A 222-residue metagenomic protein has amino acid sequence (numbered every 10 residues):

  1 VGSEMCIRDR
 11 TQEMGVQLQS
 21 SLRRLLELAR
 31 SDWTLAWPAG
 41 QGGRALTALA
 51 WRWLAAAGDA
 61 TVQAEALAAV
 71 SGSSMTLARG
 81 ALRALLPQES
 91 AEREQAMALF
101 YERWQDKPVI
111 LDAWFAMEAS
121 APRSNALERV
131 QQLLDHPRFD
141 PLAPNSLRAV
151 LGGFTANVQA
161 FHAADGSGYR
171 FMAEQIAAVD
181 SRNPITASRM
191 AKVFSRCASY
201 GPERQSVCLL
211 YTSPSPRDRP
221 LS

Functional and structural regions predicted by a protein language model:
V1-D9, Y211-D218: Conserved small/polar residues in nucleotide/adenosyl-binding loops
S3, R8-A57: Extended repeat-based scaffolds of very large eukaryotic assembly and lipid-transport proteins
R23-D32, A60-L67, A91-A98, S124-Q132 (+2 more regions): Amphipathic alpha-helical scaffolding segments comprising HEAT/armadillo-like alpha-solenoid repeats
A39, G43, S74, L142-L147 (+2 more regions): Helix-start/N-cap signature of alpha-helical segments
T47-A57, A68, A78-Q88, D112-A121 (+2 more regions): Structural detector for internal amphipathic alpha-helices that build alpha-solenoid repeat scaffolds
A68-M75, L99-P108, L133-A143, A177-S181: Solenoid-like repeat scaffolds
Q159-A160, G168-S213, R217: Extended alpha-helical scaffolding segments
